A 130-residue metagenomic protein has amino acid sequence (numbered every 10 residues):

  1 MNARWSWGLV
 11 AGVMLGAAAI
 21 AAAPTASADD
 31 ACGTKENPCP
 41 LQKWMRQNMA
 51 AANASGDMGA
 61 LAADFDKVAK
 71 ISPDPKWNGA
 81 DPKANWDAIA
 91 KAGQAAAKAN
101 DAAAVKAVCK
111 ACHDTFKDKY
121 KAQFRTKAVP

Functional and structural regions predicted by a protein language model:
M1-V13: Bacterial N-terminal signal peptides that target proteins for export
L15-T25: C-terminal segment of classical bacterial N-terminal signal peptides
P24-P130: Sequence context surrounding c-type heme c attachment/ligation sites in exported
